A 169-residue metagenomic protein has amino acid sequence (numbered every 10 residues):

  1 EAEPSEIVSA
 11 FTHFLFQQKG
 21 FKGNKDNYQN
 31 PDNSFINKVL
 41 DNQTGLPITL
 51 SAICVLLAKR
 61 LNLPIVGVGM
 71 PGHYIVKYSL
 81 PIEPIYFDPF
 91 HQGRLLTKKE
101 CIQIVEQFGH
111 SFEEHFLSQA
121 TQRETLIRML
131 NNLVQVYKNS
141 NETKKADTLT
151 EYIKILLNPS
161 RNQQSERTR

Functional and structural regions predicted by a protein language model:
E1-R169: A structural boundary/capping signal
